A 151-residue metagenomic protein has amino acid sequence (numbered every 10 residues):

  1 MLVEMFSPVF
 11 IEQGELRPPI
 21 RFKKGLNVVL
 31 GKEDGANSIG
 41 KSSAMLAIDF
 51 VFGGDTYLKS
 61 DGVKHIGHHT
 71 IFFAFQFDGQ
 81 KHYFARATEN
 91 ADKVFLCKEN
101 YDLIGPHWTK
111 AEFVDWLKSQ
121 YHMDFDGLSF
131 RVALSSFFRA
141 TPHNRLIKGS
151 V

Functional and structural regions predicted by a protein language model:
M1-H82, V94: Extreme N-terminal "head/tail" segments of very large remodeling/mechanoenzyme assemblies
A85-E89: Short beta-strand micro-motifs enriched in acidic
N90-N144, K148: Glycine-rich phosphate-binding loops of NTPases
